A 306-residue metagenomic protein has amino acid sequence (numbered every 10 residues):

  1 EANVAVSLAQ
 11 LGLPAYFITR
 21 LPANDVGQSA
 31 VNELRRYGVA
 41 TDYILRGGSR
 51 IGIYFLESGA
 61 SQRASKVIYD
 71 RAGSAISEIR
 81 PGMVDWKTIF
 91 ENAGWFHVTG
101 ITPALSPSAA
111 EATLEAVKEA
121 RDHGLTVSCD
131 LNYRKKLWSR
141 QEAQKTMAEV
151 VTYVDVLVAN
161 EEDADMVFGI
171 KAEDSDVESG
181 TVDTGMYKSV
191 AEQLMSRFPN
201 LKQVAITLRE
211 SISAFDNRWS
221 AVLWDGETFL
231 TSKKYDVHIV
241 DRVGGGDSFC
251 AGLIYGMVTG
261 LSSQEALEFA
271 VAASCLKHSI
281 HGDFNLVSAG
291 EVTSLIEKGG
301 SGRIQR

Functional and structural regions predicted by a protein language model:
N3-P14, G256-T259: Alpha-helix C-terminal capping segments
L8, N160, G246: Short, conserved phosphate/pyrophosphate- and ester-handling motifs at nucleotide-, phospho-/glycolipid
P14-P103, V127, V292-R306: Conserved N-terminal subdomain of the carbohydrate kinase-like
E111-G124, K145-Y153: Catalytic-core regions built around general acid/base machinery
E119-T126, F198-K202: A short helix->loop->beta-strand "cap" motif at the edges of active sites that frequently abuts
V127-C129, L157: Hydrophobic faces of well-ordered beta-strands that scaffold small-molecule active sites in alpha/beta enzyme cores
L137-E227: Conserved phosphate/ATP/ADP-binding segment of small-molecule kinases
K233-G299: Conserved post-catalytic alpha-helical subdomain immediately downstream of the catalytic base and nucleotide-binding
